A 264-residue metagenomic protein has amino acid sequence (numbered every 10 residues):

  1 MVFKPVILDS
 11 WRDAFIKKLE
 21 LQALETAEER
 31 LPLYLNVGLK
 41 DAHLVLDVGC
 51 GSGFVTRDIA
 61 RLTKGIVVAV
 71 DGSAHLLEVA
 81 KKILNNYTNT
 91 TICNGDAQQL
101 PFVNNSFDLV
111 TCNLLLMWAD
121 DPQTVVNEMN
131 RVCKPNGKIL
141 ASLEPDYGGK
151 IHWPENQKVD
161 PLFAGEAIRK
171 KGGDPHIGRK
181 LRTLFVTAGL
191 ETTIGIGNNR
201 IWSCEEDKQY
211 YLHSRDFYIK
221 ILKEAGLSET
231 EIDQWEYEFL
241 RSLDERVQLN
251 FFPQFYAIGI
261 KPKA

Functional and structural regions predicted by a protein language model:
M1-H43, F54-D58, L76, I83: Conserved class I S-adenosyl-L-methionine
L8-F15, T193-Q248: C-terminal helical/coil "lid" or tail adjacent to the Rossmann-like core of SAM-dependent
L46, S52-Q99: Class I SAM-dependent methyltransferase SAM/SAH-binding core
Q98-L109: A short acidic, Gly/Pro-enriched loop at the edge of an enzyme's catalytic core that lines a small-molecule cofactor
L109-D121: A short SAM/SAH-binding and catalytic strip from SAM-dependent methyltransferases
Q123-K138: A short glycine-rich, Lys/Arg-flanked "PGG" loop and its adjoining helix->strand segment in the class I
L140-E206, I221: Conserved catalytic/acceptor-binding region of the Class I
A188-L190, Q254-A264: Core SAM-dependent methyltransferase catalytic element
